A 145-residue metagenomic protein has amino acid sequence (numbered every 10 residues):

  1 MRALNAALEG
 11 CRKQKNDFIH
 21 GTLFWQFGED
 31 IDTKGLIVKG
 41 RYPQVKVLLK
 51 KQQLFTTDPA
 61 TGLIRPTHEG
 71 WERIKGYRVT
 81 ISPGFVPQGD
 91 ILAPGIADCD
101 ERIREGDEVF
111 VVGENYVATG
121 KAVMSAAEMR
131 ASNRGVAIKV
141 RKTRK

Functional and structural regions predicted by a protein language model:
M1-K13: Contiguous mid-protein beta-loop-alpha structural module that forms a pocket-lining wall or clamp of enzyme active
A6-L8, G21, T33-G35, K39 (+2 more regions): Beta-strand/loop-dominated core regions that host nucleotide or nucleotide-derived cofactor-binding catalytic loops
R12-K46: ATP/pyrophosphate-binding catalytic subdomain of soluble kinases
